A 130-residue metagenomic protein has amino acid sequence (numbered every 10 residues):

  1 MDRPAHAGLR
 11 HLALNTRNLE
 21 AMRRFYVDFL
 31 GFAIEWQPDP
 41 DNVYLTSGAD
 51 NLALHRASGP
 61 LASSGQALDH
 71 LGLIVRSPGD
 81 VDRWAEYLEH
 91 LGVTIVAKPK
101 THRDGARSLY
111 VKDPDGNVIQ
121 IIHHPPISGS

Functional and structural regions predicted by a protein language model:
M1-E20, L68-L73, I127-S130: N-terminal beta-strand motif that seeds the catalytic metal site of vicinal oxygen chelate
M1-R3, A85-S130: Vicinal oxygen chelate
N15-A53: Core segments of cupin and vicinal oxygen chelate
A21, P78-R83: Short, conserved charged micro-motifs
W36-P38, H55-L61, H123-I127: Acetyl-CoA-dependent GNAT
D41-N42, G59, K98-H102: Short, solvent-exposed loop/turn elements at beta->coil junctions and helix N-caps that rim active or binding pockets
D41-V43, D69, G105-L109: Short beta-strand micro-motifs in enzyme catalytic cores
